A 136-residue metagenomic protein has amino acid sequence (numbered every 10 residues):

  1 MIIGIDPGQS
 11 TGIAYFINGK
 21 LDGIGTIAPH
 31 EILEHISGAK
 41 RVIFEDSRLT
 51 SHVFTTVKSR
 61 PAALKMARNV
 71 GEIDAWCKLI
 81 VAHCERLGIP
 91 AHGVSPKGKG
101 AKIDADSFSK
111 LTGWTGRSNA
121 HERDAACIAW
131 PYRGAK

Functional and structural regions predicted by a protein language model:
M1-K136: Phosphate- and other anionic-substrate recognition elements at nucleic-acid/protein interfaces
